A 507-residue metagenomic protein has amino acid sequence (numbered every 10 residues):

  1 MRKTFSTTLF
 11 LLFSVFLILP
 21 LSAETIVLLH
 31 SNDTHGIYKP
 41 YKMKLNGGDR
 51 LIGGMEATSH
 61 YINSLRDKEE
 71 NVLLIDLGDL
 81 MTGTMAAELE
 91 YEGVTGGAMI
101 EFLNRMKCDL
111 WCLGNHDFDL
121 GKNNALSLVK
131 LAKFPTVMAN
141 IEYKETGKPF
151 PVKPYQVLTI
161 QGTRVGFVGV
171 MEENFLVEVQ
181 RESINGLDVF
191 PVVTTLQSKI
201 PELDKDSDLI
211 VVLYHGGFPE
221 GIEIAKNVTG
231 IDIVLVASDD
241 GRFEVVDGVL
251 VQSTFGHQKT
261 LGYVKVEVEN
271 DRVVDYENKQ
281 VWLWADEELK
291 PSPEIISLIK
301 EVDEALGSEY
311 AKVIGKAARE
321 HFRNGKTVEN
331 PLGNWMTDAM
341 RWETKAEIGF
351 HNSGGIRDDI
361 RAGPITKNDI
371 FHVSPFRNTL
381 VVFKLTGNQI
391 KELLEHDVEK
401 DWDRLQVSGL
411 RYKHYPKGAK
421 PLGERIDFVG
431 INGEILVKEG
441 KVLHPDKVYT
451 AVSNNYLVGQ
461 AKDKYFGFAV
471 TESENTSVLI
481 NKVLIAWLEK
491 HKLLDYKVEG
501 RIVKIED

Functional and structural regions predicted by a protein language model:
M1-T7: Positively charged n-region of N-terminal signal peptides that target proteins for export
T8-P20: Bacterial N-terminal signal peptides
A23-L298, G325-A339, G349, L380 (+5 more regions): Acidic, metal/ion-coordinating pockets
V268-I365, V373-S374, K420-P421, D446 (+4 more regions): A short C-terminal boundary segment appended to hydrolase-like catalytic domains
M340, T386, A451: Hydrophobic, well-ordered secondary-structure elements that form the walls of internal hydrophobic environments
R357-E399, L422, Q460: Flexible, polar/acidic helix-loop-strand segments at domain edges
D401-E434: Charge-dense polyanion-binding interfaces
I426-L457: Low-complexity, glycine/alanine/valine/leucine- and proline-rich hydrophobic stretches
